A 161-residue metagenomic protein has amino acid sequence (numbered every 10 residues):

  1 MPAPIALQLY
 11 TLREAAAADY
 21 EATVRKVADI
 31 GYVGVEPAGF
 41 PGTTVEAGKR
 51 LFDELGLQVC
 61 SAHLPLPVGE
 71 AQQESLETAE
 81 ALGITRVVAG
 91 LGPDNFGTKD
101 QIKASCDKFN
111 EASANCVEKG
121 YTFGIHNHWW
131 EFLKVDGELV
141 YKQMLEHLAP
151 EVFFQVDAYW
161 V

Functional and structural regions predicted by a protein language model:
M1-R86, F153: N-terminal pre-domain/capping segments
T11-R13, G39-P41, P65-V68, G92-N95 (+2 more regions): Active-site-proximal loop/turn and secondary-structure-junction residues that shape catalytic pockets, frequently
D19-A22, E74, G97-K108, F132-Q143: Alpha-helix N-cap and loop-to-helix initiation/capping positions
V35, V117-V161: Acidic/histidine-rich catalytic cores of soluble enzymes
L55, L82, A112, C116-K119: Helix C-cap/helix->beta junction micro-motif
G69-F109: Glycine/small-residue-rich loop that forms an oxyanion/phosphate-binding "nest" at active or ligand-binding sites
